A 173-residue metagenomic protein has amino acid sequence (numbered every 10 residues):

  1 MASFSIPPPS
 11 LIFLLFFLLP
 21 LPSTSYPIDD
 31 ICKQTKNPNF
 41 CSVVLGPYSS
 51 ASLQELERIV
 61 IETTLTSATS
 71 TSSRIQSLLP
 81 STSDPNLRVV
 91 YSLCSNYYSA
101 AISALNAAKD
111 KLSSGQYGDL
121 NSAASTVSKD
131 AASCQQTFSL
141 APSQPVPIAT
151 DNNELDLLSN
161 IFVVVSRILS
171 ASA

Functional and structural regions predicted by a protein language model:
M1-P27: Terminal membrane/secretory targeting segments in land-plant proteins
S23-A173: Folded extracytoplasmic luminal domains of secretory or organellar precursors
